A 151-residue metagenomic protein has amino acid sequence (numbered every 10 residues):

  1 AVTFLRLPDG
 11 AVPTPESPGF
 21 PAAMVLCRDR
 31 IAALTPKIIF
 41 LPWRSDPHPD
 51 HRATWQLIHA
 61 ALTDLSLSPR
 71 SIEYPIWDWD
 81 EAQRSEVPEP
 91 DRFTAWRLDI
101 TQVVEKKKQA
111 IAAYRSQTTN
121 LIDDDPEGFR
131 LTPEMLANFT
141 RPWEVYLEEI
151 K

Functional and structural regions predicted by a protein language model:
A1-E73, E105, Q109-A113, E127-E148: Active-site beta-strand->loop->alpha-helix modules in alpha/beta enzyme cores, enriched in Gly/His/Asp(Glu)
L65-P88: Short, flexible loop segments at boundaries between secondary-structure elements
I76-D78, A95, P142: Residues in intrinsically disordered, low-complexity segments of regulatory proteins
W79-E81, L98, V145-E148: Intrinsic disorder/low-complexity segments enriched in polar/charged and small flexible residues
Q83-P126: A conserved mid-domain beta-alpha-beta active-site/ligand-binding segment of alpha/beta enzyme cores
